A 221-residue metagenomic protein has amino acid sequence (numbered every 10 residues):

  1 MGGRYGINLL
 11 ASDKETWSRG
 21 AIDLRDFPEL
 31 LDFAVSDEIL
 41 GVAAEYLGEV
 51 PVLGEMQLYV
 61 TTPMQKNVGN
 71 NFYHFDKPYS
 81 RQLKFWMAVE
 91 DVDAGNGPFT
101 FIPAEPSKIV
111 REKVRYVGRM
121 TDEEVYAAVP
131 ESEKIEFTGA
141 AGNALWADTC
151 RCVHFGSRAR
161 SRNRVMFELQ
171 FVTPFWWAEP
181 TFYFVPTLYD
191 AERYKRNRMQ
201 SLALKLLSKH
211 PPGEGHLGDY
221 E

Functional and structural regions predicted by a protein language model:
M1-N71: Non-heme Fe(II)-dependent double-stranded beta-helix
E49-V52, F75-P78, A88-P98, A104-S107: Active-site region of the double-stranded beta-helix
M56-L58, A104, T149-R151: Short, well-ordered beta-to-alpha junction loops that form the rim of enzyme active sites and present histidine/acidic
N70-K77, C152-G156: Histidine-centered catalytic micro-motifs
P78-A94, T138-G139, W146, Q170-T173: Short, conserved beta-strand element in jelly-roll/cupin
K84, F99, R164-M166: Structural motif
K108-E221: Conserved double-stranded beta-helix
